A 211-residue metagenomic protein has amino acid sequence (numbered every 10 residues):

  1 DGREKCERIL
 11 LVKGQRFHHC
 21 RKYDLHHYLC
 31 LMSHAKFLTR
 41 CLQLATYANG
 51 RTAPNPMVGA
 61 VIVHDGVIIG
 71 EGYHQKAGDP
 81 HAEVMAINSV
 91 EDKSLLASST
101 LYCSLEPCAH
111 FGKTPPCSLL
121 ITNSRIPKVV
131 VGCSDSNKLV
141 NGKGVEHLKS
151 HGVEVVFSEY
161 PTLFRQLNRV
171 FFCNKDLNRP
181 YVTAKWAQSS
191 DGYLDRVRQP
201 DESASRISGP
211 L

Functional and structural regions predicted by a protein language model:
Y28-R51, I68, K93, A97 (+1 more regions): Zinc-dependent deaminase
N55-V58, H64, S99: Acidic, glycine-enriched active-site microenvironments
Q75-N88, A204-L211: A short, polar/charged loop-to-alpha-helix boundary motif
A86-F111: Mobile, glycine- and charge-enriched loop segments and immediately flanking short secondary-structure elements within
